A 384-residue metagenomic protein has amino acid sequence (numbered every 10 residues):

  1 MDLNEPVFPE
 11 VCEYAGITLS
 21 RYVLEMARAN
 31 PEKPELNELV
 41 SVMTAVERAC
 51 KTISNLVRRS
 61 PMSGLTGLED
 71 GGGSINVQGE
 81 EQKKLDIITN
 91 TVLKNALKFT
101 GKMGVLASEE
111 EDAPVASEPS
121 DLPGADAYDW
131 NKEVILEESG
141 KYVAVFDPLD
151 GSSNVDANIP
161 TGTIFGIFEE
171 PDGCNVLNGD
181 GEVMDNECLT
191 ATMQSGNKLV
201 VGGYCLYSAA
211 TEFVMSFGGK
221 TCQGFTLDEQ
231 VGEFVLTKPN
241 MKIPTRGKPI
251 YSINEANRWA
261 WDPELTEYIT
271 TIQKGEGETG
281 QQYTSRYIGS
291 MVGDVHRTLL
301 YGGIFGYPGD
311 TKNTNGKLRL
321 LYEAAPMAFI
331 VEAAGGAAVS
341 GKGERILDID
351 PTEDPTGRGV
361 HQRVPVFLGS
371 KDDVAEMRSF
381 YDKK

Functional and structural regions predicted by a protein language model:
D2-G64, S74-N76, E81, I87-K384: IMPase-like, lithium-sensitive Mg2+-dependent phosphomonoesterase catalytic core
